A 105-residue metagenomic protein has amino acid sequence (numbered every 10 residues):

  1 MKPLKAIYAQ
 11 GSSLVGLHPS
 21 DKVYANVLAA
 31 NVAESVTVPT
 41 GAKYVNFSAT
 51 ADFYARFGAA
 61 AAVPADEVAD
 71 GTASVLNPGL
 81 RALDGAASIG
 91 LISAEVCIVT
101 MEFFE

Functional and structural regions predicted by a protein language model:
M1-D21, S93-E105: C-terminal interaction-tip segments
P3, F57, A82-D84: Positively charged, low-complexity intrinsically disordered regions
L14-G41, S74: Surface-exposed ligand/attachment interfaces on beta-rich extracellular proteins
V38, N46-S48: Mature extracytoplasmic domains of secretory-pathway proteins
A42-V45, R81-I98: Noncatalytic modules at the cell exterior or secretory-pathway interfaces, chiefly beta-strand-rich lectin/adhesion
S48-E67: Short, surface-exposed beta-strand/strand-loop-strand elements in extracellular ectodomains
T72-D84: Beta-sandwich interaction modules
